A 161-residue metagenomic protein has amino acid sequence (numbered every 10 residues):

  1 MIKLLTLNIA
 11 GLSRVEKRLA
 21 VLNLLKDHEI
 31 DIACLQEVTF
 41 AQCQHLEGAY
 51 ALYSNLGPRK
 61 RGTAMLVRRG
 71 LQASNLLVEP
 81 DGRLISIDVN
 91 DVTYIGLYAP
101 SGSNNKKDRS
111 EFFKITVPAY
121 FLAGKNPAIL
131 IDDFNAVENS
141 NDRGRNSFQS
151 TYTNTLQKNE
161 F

Functional and structural regions predicted by a protein language model:
M1-G11, D91-K106, I131: Active-site-proximal beta-strand elements of phosphoester/diester hydrolases
L4, A73-S74, P127-A128: Hydrophobic anchor at the start of a short beta-strand that flanks the dinucleotide cofactor-binding loop
A10-E16, N135-E138: Short acidic, Gly/Ser-rich segments with clustered Asp/Glu that frequently serve as metal-coordination loops in enzyme
V15-L19, D81, K114: Structural motif corresponding to alpha-helix initiation and N-cap regions
E16, N105-R109, R143: Short, solvent-exposed loop/turn segments at secondary-structure boundaries
A20-L56, E111-F161: Metal-dependent phosphoesterases centered on the DNase I-like endonuclease/exonuclease/phosphatase
I32, Q36-S101: Structured beta-strand-rich core segments of catalytic domains in phosphoester-bond hydrolases
R59, P80, G102-R109, Q149-N154: Short capping loops/turns at secondary-structure boundaries
